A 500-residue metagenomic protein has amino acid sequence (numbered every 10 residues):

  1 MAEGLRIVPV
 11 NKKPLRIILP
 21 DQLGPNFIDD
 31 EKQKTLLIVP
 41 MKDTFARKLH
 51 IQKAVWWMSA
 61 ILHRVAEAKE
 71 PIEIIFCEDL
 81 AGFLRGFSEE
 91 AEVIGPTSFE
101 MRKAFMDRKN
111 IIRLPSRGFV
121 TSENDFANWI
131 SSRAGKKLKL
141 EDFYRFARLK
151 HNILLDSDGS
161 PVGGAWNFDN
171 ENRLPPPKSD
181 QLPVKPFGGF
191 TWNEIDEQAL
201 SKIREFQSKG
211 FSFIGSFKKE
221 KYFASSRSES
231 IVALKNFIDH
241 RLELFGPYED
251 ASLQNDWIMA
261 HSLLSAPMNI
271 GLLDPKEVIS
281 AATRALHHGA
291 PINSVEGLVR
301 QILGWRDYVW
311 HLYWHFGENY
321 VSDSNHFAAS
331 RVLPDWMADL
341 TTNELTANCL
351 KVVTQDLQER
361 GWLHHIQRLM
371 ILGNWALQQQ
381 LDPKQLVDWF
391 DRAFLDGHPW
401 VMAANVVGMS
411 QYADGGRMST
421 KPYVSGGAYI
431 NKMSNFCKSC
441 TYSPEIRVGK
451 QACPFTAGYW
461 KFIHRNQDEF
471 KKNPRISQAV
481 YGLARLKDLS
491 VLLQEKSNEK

Functional and structural regions predicted by a protein language model:
A2-I75: N-terminal beta-strand-loop-alpha-helix module at the start of alpha/beta ligand-binding or catalytic domains
R6-V10, L19-L23, A251, N255-K500: C-terminal catalytic domain of photolyase/cryptochrome flavoproteins, centering on the FAD-binding pocket
K12-P14, K32-K34, E70, F87-A91 (+2 more regions): Short coil/turn segments at beta-strand junctions that form active-site/ligand-binding loops
Q22-G24, K42-T44, T97-F99, G118-F119 (+2 more regions): Short, solvent-exposed loop/turn segments at secondary-structure junctions
N26-I28, A46-R47, M101, G246 (+2 more regions): Short helix/loop capping segments that flank catalytic or ligand/cofactor-binding pockets
V55-S59, E78, E344, N348: Conserved phosphate-coordination/catalytic loops
L80-F223, V407: Beta-rich, aromatic/charged-enriched effector core domains that present basic-aromatic interfaces for binding
G159-N293: A charged, amphipathic alpha-helical module
